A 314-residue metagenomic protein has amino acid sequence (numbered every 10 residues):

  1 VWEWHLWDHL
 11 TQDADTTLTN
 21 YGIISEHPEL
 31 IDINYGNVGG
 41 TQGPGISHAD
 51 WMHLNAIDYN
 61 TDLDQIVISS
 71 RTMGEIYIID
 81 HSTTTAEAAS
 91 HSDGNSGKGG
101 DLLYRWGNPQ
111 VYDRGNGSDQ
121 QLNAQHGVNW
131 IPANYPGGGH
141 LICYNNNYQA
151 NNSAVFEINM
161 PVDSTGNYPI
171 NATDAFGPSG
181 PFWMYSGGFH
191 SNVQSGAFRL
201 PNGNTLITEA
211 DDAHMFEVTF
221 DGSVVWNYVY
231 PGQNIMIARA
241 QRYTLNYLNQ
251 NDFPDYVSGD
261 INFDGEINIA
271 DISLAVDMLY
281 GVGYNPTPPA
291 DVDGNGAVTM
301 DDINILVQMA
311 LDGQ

Functional and structural regions predicted by a protein language model:
V1-P254: Histidine-/acidic-rich catalytic cores in large beta-rich domains
F253-Q314: Cellulosome-associated attachment modules in secreted, modular CAZymes
